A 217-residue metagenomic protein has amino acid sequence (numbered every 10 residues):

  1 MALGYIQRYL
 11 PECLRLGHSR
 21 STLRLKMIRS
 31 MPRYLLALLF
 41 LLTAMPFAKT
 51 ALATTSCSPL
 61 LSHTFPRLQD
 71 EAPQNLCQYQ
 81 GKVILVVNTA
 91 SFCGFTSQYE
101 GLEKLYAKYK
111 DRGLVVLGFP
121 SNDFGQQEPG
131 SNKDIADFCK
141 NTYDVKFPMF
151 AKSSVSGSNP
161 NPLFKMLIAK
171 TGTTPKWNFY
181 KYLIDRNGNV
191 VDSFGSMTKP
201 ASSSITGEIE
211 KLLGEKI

Functional and structural regions predicted by a protein language model:
Y5-Y9, H18: Low-complexity, intrinsically disordered or signal/transmembrane-proximal segments
C13, S21, L25-L36: Bacterial N-terminal signal peptides that target proteins for export
L36-P46: Bacterial N-terminal signal peptides
K49-C77, S97, P162: N-terminal "domain-start" segment that seeds a small globular fold
Q80-I84, K110-V115, Y143-P148, N178 (+1 more regions): Loop/turn elements at helix/coil->beta-strand transitions in domains of secreted/extracellular proteins
N88-F92: Amphipathic alpha-helical repeat scaffolds
F95-P160: Structural microenvironment flanking redox-active thiols in thiol-disulfide oxidoreductases
P162-K165, A169-I217: Thiol-/selenol-based redox modules, centered on thioredoxin-like and closely related oxidoreductase domains
